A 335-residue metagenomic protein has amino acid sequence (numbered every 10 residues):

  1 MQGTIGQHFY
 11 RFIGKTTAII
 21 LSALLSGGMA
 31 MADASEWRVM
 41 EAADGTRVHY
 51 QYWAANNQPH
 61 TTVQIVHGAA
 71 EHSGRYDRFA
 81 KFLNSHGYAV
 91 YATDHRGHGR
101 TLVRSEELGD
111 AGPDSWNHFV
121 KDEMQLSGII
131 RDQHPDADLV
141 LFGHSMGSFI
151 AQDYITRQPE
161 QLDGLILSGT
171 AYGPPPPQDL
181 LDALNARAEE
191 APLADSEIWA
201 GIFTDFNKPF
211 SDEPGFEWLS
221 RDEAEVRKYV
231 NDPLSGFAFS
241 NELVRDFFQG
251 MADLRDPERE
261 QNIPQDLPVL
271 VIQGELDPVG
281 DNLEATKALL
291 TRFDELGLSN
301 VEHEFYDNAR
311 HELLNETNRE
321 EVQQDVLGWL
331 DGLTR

Functional and structural regions predicted by a protein language model:
A32-N57: N-terminal cap/lid segment of alpha/beta-hydrolase-fold proteins
H67-E71, S145, E275-L276: Active-site glycine-rich loops that stabilize anionic/oxyanionic intermediates across multiple enzyme folds
A80-E106: Conserved alpha/beta-hydrolase
A111-D132: Alpha/beta-hydrolase active-site loop
H134-S145: Alpha/beta-hydrolase fold nucleophile elbow
A151-G236: Alpha/beta-hydrolase-fold enzymes
V271-Q273: Short beta-strand/loop motif that positions the catalytic acidic residue of the alpha/beta-hydrolase fold
L296, N300-R335: Catalytic active-site module of serine/aspartate enzymes centered on a nucleophile-bearing elbow/loop
